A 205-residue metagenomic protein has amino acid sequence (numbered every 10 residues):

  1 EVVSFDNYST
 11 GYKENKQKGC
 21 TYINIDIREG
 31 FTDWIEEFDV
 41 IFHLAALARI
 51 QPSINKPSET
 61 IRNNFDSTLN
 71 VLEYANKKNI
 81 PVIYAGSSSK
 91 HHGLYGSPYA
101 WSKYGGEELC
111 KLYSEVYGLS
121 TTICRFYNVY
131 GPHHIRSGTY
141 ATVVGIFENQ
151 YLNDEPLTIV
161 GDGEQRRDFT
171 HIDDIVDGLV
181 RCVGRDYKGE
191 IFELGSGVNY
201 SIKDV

Functional and structural regions predicted by a protein language model:
E1-V129, D173, L179, K203: N-terminal Rossmann-like NAD(P)+-binding domain of SDR-like oxidoreductases, especially those catalyzing
K18-G19, S87, T139, V143 (+1 more regions): Activation loop
W34, L94, R136-T139, V143 (+1 more regions): Residues at alpha-helix caps and immediate loop-helix transition turns in enzyme cores, especially N- and C-cap
N55, E59, G96, H134-I135 (+2 more regions): Short capping/connector residues at structural and topological boundaries
Y104, V129-G145, N153-P156, V160 (+4 more regions): Glycine/proline-rich active-site loop of Rossmann-fold NAD(P)-dependent oxidoreductases
Y113, F147, Y151: Short amphipathic helix/loop within the catalytic HATPase_c
I123, F169, N199: Short aromatic/basic micro-patch
